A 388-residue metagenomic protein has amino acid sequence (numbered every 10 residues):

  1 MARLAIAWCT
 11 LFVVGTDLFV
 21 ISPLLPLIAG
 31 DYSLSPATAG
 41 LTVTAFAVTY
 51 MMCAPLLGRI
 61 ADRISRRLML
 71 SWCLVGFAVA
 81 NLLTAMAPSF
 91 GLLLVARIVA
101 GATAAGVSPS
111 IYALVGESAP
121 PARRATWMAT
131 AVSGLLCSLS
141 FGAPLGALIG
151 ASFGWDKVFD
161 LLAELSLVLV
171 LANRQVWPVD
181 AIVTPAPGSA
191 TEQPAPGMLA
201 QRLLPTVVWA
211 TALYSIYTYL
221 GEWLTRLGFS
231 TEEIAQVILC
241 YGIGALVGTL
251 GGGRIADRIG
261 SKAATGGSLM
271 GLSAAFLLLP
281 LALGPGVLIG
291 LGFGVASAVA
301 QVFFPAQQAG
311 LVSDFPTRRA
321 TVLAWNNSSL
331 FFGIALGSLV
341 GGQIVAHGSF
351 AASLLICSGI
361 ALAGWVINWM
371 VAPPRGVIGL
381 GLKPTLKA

Functional and structural regions predicted by a protein language model:
S33, S65, M86-L92, P120 (+3 more regions): Helix-breaking motifs and short loop linkers at transmembrane-helix boundaries and internal kinks in secondary membrane
M52-P88: Conserved MFS/SLC helix-loop-helix module at the cytosolic interface between two early adjacent transmembrane helices
A54-S65, G248-G260, V345: Helix-to-loop junctions at the C-terminal end of transmembrane segments in multipass secondary transporters
G76, A80-L83, G91-A100, V287-V295: Paired small-residue
F90, A96-L135: Cytoplasmic helix-loop-helix junction between adjacent transmembrane helices in 12-TM secondary transporters
L92, P120-W177, L224: Helix-loop-helix hairpin linking two adjacent transmembrane segments in secondary transporters
K262-Q307: C-terminal transmembrane helical hairpin of 12-TM major facilitator-type secondary transporters
